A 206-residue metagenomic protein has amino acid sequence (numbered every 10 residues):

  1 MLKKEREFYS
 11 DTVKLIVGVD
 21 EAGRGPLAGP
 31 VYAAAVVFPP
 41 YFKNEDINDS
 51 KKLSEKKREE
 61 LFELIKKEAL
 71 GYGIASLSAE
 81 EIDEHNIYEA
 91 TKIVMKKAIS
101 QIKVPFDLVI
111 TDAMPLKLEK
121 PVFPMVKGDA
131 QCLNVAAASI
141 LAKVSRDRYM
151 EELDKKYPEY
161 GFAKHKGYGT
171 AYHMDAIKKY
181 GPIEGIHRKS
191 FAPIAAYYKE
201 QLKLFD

Functional and structural regions predicted by a protein language model:
M1-D206: RNase H-like, Mg2+-dependent phosphodiesterase core, and more generally RNA phosphate-backbone-engaging helix-loop
